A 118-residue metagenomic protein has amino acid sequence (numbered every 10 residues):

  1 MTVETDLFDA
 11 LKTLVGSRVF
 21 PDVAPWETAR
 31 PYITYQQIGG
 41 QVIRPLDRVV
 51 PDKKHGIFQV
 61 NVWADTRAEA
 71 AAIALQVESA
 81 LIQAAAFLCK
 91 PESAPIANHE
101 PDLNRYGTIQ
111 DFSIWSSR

Functional and structural regions predicted by a protein language model:
M1-R48, A68, A72-S79: Small/polar-rich, solvent-exposed N-terminal microdomains that initiate assembly or binding
E27-T28, K53, A84, R105: A generic structural signal for short, non-catalytic loop/turn and secondary-structure boundary residues
Q41-R44, K54-Q59, A80-A85, S113: Short, surface-exposed linear patches
D52-D65, A70, Y106-S117: Oligomerization/assembly interface segments of phage tail-like spikes and tubes
S79-R118: Acidic-leaning, charged glycine-interspersed low-complexity segments
